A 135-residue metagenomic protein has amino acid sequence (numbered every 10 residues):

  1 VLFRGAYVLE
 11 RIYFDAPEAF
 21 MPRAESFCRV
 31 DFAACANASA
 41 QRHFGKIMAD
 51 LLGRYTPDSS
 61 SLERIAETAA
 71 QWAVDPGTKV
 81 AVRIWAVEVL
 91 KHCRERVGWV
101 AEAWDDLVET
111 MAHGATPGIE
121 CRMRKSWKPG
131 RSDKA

Functional and structural regions predicted by a protein language model:
V1-L9, N37-A49, V80-V87: HEAT-repeat alpha-solenoid elements in large eukaryotic scaffold proteins
E10-R11, A49, K91-H92, W127-K128: Structural signature of alpha-helical solenoid repeat scaffolds
F14-D15, G53-R54, E95-R96, S132-D133: Alpha-solenoid helical repeat scaffolds
A16-E63: Helix-adjacent hinge/juxtasegments
E25-A36, G53, E67-T78, D106-H113: HEAT/HEAT-like alpha-solenoid repeats
Q41, K79-R83, P117-K125: Alpha-solenoid helical repeat architecture
V80-A81, W85-H92, D106, T110 (+1 more regions): Karyopherin-beta/Importin-beta family HEAT-repeat alpha-solenoid scaffold
A103-A135: Eukaryotic acidic, Ser/Thr-rich intrinsically disordered low-complexity regions
